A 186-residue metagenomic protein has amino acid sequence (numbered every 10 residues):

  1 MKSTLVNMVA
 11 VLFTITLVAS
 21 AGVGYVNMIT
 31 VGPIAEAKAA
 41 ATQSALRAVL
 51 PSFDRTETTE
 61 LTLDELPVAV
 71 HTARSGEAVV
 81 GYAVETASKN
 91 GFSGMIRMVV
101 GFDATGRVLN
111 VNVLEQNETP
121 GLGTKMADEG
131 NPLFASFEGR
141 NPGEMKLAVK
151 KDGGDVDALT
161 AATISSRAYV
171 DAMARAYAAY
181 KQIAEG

Functional and structural regions predicted by a protein language model:
K2-G186: Flexible, solvent-exposed loop/hinge segments and secondary-structure transition points
